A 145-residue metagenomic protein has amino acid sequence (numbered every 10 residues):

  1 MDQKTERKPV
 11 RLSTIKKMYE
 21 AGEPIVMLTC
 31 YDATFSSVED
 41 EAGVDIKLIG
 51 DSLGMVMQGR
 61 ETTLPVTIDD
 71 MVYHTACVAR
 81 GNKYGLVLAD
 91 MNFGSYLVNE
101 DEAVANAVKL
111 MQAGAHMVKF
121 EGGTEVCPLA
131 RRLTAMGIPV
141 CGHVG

Functional and structural regions predicted by a protein language model:
D2-G145: Alpha/beta enzyme core
